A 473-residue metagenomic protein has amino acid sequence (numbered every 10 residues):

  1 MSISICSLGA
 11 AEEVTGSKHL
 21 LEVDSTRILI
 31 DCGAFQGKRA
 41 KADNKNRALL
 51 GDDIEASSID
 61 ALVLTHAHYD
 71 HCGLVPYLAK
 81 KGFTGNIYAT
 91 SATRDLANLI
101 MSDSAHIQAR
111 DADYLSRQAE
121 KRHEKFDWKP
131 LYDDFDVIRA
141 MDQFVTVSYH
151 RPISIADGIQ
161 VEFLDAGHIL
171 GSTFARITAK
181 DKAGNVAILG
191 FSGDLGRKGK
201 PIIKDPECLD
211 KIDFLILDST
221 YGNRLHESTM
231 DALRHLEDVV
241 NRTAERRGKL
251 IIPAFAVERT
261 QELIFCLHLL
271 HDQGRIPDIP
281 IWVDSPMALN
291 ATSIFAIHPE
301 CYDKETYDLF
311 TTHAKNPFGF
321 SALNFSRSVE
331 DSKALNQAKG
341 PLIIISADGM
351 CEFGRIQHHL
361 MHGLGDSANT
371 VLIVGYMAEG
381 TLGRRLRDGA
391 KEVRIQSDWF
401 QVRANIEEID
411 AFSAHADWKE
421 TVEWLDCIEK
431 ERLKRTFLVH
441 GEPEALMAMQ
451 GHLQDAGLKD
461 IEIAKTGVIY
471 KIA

Functional and structural regions predicted by a protein language model:
M1-S57, R139-K204, E330-Q337, I343 (+3 more regions): Core dinuclear metal-dependent hydrolase active-site scaffold
A11-E13, V23-G85, A89-F144, L195-D205 (+4 more regions): Pre-active-site segment of Zn-dependent metallo-hydrolases
I30-G33, I59-H68, V75, I87-T90 (+10 more regions): Active-site neighborhood of phospho(di)ester-bond hydrolases with catalytic His/Asp-centered motifs
D60-A61, F83-N86, K249, D278-P280 (+2 more regions): Short active-site oxyanion
D70, D95, L170, E258 (+4 more regions): Short alpha-helical
S104-I169, P299-K339: Metallo-beta-lactamase
F174, R197-D284, T370-G375, V393-L458: Cap/insert and terminal regions of metallo-dependent hydrolase folds
V239-G380, M447: Hard-cation-handling environments
